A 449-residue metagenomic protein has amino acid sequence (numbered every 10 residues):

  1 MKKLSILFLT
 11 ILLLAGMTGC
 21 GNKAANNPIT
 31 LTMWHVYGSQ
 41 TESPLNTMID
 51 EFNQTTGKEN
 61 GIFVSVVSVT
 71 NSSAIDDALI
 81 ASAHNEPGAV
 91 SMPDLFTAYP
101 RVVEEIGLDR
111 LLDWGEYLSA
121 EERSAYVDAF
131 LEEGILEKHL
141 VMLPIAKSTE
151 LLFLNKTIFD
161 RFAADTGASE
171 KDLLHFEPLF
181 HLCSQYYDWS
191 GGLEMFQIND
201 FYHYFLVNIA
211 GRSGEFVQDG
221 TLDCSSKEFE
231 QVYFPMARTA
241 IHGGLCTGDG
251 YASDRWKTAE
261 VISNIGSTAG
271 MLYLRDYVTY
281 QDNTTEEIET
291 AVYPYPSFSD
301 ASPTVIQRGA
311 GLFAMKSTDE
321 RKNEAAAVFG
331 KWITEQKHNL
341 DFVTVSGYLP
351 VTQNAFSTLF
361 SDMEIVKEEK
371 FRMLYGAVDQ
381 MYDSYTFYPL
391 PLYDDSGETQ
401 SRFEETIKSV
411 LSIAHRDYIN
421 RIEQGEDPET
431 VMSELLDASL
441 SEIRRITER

Functional and structural regions predicted by a protein language model:
S39-F63: Short, polar/charged alpha-helical segment
E59-Y126, F162, I262-S263, Q281-T284: Extracytoplasmic "Venus flytrap"/periplasmic binding protein-like
F96-L151, F180, E287-P296: Hinge/lid segment of periplasmic solute-binding proteins
G115-Y126, S169-K171, G211-V232, Y280-T284 (+1 more regions): Short, solvent-exposed loop/beta-turn-alpha elements that line the ligand-binding surface or hinge of extracytoplasmic
E137-I145, E150-L152, E177-D223, F229: Extracytoplasmic/periplasmic solute-binding protein
F180-S184, D219-G250, T290-Y295: Glycine-centered hinge/linker elements that transmit conformational signals in sensory and ligand-binding systems
Q281-N354: Extracytoplasmic/periplasmic substrate-recognition and gating elements
R372, D379-R449: Conserved C-terminal helix/tail region of periplasmic/extracytoplasmic solute-binding proteins
